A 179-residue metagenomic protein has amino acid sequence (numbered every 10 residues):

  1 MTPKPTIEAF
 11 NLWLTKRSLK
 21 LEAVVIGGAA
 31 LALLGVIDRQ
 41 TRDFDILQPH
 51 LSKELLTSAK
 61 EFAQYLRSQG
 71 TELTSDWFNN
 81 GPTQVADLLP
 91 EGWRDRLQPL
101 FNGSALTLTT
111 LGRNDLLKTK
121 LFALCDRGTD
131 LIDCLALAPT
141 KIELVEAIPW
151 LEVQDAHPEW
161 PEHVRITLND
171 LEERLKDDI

Functional and structural regions predicted by a protein language model:
M1-I179: Compositionally biased terminal segments of proteins
